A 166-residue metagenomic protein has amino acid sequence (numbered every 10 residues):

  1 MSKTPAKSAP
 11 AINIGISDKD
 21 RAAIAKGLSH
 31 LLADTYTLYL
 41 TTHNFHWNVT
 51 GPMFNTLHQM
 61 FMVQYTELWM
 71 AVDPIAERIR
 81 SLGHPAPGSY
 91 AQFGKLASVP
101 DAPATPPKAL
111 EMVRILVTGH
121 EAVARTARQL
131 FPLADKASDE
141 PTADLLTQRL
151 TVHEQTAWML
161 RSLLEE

Functional and structural regions predicted by a protein language model:
M1-N13: Acidic, low-complexity proline/glycine-rich segments
G15-A23, L38-V63, L130-P141: Helix-loop segments that flank and shape redox-cofactor active sites
I24-D34, L38, Q64, M112 (+2 more regions): Amphipathic alpha-helix face/heptad-repeat signature
D34-T41, F45, A71, G119 (+2 more regions): Amphipathic, well-ordered alpha-helical segments in soluble domains
V49-Q92: Conserved alpha-helical segments that form or flank metal/cofactor-binding pockets of metalloenzymes
P74-A76, T156-L164: Amphipathic alpha-helical coiled-coil segments
E77, G94-Q148: Acidic/histidine-rich alpha-helical segments that form the ligand environment of transition-metal centers
